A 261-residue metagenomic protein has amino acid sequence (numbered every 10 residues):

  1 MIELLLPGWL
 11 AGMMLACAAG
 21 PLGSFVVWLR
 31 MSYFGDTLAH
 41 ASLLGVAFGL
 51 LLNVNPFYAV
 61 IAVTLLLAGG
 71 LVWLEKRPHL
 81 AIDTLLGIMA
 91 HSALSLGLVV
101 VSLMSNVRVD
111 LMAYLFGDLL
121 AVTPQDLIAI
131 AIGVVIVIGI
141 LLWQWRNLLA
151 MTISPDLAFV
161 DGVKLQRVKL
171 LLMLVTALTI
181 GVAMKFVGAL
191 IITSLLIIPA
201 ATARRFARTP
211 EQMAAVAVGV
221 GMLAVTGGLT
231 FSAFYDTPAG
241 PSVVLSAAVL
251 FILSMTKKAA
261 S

Functional and structural regions predicted by a protein language model:
M1, L115, L119, V220-A260: C-terminal binding/interaction regions
M1-C17: Membrane-interfacial amphipathic/re-entrant helices at transmembrane-helix boundaries
L6-P7, K76-P78, L85-R146, L174: Transmembrane helix-bundle core of multi-pass membrane transporters and related energy-transducing complexes
G8-A11, P56-T64, D83, G87 (+3 more regions): Loop-to-transmembrane alpha-helix initiation sites
S24-V107, A203-A215, S232-Y235, A259-A260: Short loop segments and helix-boundary regions at transmembrane helix junctions of multi-pass inner-membrane proteins
A41-L51, M89-V101, A121, L165-L170 (+3 more regions): Small-residue-rich segments of transmembrane alpha-helices in multi-pass membrane proteins, especially helix faces
G139-L172: Membrane-helix/interface signature in polytopic inner-membrane proteins
I192-P241: Transmembrane alpha-helical segments in multi-pass inner-membrane proteins
